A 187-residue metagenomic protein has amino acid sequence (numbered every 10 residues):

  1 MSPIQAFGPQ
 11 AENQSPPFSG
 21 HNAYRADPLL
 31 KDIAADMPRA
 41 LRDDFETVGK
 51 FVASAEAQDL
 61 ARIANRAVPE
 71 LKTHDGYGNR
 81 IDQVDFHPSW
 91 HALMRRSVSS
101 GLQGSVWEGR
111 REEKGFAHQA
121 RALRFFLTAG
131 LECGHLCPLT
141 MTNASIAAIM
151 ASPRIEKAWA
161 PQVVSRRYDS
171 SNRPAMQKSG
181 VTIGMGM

Functional and structural regions predicted by a protein language model:
M1-K114: Extended, charge-enriched "interface" segments that sit outside catalytic cores
H91-M187: Glycine-rich flavin
